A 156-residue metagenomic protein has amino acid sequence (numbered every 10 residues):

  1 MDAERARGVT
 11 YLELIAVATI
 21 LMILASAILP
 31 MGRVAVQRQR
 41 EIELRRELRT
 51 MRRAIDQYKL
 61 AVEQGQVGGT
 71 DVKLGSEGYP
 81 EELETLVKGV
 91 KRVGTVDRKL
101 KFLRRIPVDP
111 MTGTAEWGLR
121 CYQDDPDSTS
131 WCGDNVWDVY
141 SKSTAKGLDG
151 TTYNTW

Functional and structural regions predicted by a protein language model:
D2-G32: N-terminal single-pass transmembrane signal-anchor helix
E4, Q37, V72-S76: Alpha-helix initiation/capping motif
M22, L29, Q37, V96-K99 (+1 more regions): Preference for short coil/turn "hinge" residues that link or interrupt alpha-helices
R33-Q39, G68-D71: Short helix/strand-bridging catalytic loops that position acidic/His residues to coordinate divalent metals and engage
V36-Q64, G78: Membrane-proximal N-terminal amphipathic helix
D56-W156: Low-complexity, acidic interaction segments enriched in glycine
